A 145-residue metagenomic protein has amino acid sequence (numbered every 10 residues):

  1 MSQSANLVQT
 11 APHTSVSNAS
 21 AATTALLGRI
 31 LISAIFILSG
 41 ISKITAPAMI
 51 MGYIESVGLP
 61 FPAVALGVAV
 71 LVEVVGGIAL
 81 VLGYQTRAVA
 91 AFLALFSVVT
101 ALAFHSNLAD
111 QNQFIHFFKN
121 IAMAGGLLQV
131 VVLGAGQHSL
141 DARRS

Functional and structural regions predicted by a protein language model:
M1-T45, E55, P62-L71, V75 (+1 more regions): Extended, low-polarity transmembrane helix blocks
